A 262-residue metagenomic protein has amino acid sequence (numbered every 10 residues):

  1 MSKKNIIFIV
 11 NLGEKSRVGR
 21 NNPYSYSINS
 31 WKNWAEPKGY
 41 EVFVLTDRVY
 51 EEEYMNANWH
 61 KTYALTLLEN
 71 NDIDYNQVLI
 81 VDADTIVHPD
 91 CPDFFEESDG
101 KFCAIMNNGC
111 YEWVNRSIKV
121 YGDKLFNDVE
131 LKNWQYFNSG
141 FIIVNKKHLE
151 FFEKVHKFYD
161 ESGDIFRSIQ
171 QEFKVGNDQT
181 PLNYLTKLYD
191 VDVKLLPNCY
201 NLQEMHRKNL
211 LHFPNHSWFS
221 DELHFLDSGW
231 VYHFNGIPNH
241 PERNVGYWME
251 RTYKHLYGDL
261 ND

Functional and structural regions predicted by a protein language model:
M1, E97-S98, W134-Y136, W218 (+1 more regions): Extracellular/periplasmic catalytic domains that process cell-envelope and extracellular macromolecules
M1-N76, Y257-D262: N-terminal anchoring/stem segment of glycosyltransferases
K3, K61, V81, F137-N138 (+2 more regions): Residues that flank catalytic or metal-binding motifs in active/ligand-binding sites
L12-K15, V49-E51, T85-I86, G109-Y111 (+3 more regions): Short, solvent-exposed loop/turn segments at secondary-structure junctions
A57-I118, I143-V144, H148: GT-A fold catalytic core of metal-dependent nucleotide-sugar glycosyltransferases, centered on the diacidic
K119-N133, E150: Short, flexible, basic/aromatic active-site loop/helix in glycosyltransferases
V129-V144: A recurrent flexible, glycine/aromatic-enriched loop bordering the glycosyltransferase active site that acts as
E150-D262: A glycosyltransferase accessory/donor-loop signature
